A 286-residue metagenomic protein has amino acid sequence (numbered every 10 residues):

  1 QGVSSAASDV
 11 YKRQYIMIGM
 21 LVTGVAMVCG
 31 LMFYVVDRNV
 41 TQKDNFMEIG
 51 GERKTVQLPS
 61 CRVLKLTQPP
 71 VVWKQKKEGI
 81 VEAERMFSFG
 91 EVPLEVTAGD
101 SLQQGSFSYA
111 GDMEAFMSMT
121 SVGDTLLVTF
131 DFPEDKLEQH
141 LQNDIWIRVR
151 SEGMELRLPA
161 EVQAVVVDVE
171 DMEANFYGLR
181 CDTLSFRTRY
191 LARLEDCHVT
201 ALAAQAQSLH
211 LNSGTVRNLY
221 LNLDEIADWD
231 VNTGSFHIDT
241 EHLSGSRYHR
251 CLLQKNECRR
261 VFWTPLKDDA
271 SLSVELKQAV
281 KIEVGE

Functional and structural regions predicted by a protein language model:
Q1-Y11: Single conserved hydrophobic/aromatic residue that forms the stacking wall/gate of nucleotide- or nucleobase-binding
S5, Y15-M17, S213: Short intrinsically disordered, low-complexity coil segments enriched in acidic
A7, L21-M27, F46-G50: N-terminal leader/targeting segments
D9-Y11, Y15, Y34, V40 (+6 more regions): Sequence-level detector for tyrosine residue identity
Y15-Y34: Hydrophobic membrane-insertion alpha-helices, especially the h-region of bacterial N-terminal signal peptides
F33-R180: Short linear S-[DN]-x-LW-Φ motif typified by the pepsin-like aspartic protease active-site region
V63-L64, V72-W73, I147-E286: Extended, compositionally simple hydrophobic/Ser/Thr-rich segments that build repetitive fibrous architectures
